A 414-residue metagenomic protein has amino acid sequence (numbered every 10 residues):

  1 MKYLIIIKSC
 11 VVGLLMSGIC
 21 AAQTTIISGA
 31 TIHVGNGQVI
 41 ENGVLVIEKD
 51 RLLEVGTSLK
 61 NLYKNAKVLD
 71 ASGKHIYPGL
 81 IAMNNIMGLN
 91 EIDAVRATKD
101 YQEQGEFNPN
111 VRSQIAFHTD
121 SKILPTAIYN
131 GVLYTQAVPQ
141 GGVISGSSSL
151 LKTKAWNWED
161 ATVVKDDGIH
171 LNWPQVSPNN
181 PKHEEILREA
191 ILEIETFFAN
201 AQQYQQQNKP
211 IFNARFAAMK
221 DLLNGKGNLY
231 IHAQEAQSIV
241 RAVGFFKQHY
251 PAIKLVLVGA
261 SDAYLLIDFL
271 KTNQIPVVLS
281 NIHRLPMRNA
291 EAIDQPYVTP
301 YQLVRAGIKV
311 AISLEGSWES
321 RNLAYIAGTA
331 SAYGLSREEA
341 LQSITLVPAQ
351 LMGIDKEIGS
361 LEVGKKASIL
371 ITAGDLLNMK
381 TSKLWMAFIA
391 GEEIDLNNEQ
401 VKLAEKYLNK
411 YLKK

Functional and structural regions predicted by a protein language model:
S17-I19: N-terminal signal peptide c-region/cleavage motif recognized by signal peptidases
T25-I27, L62-Q114, Y129: Replace "His-x-His-based motif
A30, L45, D50, G73 (+10 more regions): Divalent metal-coordination and catalytic microenvironments
A30-H33, E41, E362-Y407: C-terminal cap of metal-dependent C-N hydrolases
I32, N36-Y77: Histidine-rich, glycine-flanked metal-binding segment
N42, V138, Q207-Q295, A311 (+4 more regions): Active-site core of metal-dependent hydrolases
D93, T98-Q102, N110, N228 (+3 more regions): His/Asp/Glu-enriched, well-ordered alpha-helical/loop segment that forms or immediately abuts the divalent-metal
I128-I253: Polyanionic/metal-chelating signatures
